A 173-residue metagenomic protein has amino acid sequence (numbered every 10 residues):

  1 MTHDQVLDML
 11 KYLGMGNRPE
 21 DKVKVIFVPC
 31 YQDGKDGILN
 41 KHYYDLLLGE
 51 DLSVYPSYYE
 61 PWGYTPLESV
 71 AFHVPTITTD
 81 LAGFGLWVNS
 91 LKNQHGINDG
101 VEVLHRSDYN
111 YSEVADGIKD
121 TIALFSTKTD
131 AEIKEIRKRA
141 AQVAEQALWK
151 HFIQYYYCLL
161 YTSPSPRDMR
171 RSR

Functional and structural regions predicted by a protein language model:
M1-D45, V101: Nucleotide-activated donor-binding/catalytic signature segment of Leloir-type glycosyltransferases, i.e., the conserved
P19, L46-L48, V70, G96-I97: A structural signal for short secondary-structure junctions
Y44-P61: Acidic donor-binding loop of glycosyltransferase active sites
P56-E135, Q142-A144: Catalytic binding pocket for nucleotide-activated donors in carbohydrate/polymer assembly enzymes
A115-K119, K150-Y157: Short, amphipathic alpha-helical "lid/cap" segments that border enzyme active or binding sites
L124, Y155-L159, S163: C-terminal alpha-helix
Y161-R173: Single conserved hydrophobic/aromatic residue that forms the stacking wall/gate of nucleotide- or nucleobase-binding
